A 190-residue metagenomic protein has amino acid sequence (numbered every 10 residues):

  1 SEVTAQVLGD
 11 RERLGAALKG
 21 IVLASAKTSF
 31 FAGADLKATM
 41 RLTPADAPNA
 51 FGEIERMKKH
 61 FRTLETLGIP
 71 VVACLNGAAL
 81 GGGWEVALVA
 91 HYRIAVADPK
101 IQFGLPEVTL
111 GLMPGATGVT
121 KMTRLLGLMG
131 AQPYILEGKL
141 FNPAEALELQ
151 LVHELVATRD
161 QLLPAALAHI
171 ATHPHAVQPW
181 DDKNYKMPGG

Functional and structural regions predicted by a protein language model:
E2-A45, K59-L75, V96-I101: A structural preference for short, pocket-lining loop segments at secondary-structure junctions
G20, Y92, H153-E154: Residues at the N-termini of beta-strands
L23, V86-A87, M122, A146: Hydrophobic alpha-helical segments that mediate membrane insertion or helix-helix packing
G33, K58, G81, L140: Glycine-rich phosphate-binding loop at the start of an alpha helix
P44-E55: A short acidic, glycine-rich active-site loop that binds or catalyzes chemistry on phosphate/adenosine moieties
R62-L110, P114, Y134: Glycine-rich beta-to-alpha active-site loop
L88, G130-G190: Amphipathic alpha-helical segments at domain termini/boundaries
G118-M129: Hydrophobic, secondary-structure "cap" segments at the distal end of domains
